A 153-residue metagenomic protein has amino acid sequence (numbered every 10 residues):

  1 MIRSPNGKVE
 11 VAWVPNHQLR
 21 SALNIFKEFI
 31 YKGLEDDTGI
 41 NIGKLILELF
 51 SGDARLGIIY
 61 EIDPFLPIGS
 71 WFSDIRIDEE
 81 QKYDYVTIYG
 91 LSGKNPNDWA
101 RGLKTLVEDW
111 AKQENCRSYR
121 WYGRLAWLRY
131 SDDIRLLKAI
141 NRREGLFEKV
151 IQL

Functional and structural regions predicted by a protein language model:
M1-I40: Short amphipathic alpha-helix that is part of the acyltransferase structural core
R3, L49-S51, F65, E80 (+2 more regions): A generic structural signal for short, solvent-exposed coil/turn residues that cap or connect secondary-structure
K8, Y85, E144-L146: A residue-level signal for beta-strand positions that form part of recognition/binding surfaces within mature
H17-Q18, F65, E79, K94-N97 (+2 more regions): Residues that cap or initiate secondary-structure elements
L34-R55: Active-site rim helix/loop that mediates acceptor-substrate recognition in acyltransferases
S51-N95: Conserved donor-binding loop and adjoining core beta-sheet/short helix segment in diverse acyl/aminoacyl transferases
Q81-D133: Acyl-donor binding region in acyl/amide transferases
W121-L153: Active-site/acyl-donor-binding loops of N-acyltransferases
